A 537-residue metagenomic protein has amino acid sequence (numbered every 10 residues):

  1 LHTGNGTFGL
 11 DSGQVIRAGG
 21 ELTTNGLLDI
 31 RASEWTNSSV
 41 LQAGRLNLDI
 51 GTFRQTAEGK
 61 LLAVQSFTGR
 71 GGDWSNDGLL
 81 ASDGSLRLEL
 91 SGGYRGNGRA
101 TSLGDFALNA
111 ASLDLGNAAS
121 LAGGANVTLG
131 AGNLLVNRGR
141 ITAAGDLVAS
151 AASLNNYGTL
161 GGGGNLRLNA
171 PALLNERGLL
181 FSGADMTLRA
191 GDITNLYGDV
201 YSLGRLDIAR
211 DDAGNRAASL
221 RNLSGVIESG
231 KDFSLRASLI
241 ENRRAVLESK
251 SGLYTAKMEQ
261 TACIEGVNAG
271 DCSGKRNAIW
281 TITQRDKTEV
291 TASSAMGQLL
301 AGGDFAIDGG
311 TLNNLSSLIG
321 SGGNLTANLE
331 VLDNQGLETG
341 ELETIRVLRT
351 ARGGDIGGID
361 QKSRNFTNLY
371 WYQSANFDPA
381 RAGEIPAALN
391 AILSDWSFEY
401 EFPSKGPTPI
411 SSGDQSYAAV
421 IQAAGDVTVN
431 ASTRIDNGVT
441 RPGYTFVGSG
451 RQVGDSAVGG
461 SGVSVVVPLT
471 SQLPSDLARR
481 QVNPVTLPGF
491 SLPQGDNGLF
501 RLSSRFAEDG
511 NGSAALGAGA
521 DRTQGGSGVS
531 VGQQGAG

Functional and structural regions predicted by a protein language model:
L1-G537: Binding/recognition "hotspot" determinant
